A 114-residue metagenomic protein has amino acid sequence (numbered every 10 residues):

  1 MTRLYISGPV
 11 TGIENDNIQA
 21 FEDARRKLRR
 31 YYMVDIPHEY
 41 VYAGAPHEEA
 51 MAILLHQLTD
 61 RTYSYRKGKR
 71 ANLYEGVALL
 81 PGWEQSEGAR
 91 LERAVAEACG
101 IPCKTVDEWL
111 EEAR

Functional and structural regions predicted by a protein language model:
M1-R114: Conserved catalytic or regulatory cores that recognize and/or transform ribose-phosphate-containing ligands
